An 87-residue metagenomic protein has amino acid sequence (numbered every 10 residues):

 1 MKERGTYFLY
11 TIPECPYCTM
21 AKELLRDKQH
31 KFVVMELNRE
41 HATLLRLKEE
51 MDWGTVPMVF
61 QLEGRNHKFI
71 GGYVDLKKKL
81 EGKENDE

Functional and structural regions predicted by a protein language model:
M1-V33: Local sequence-structure signature of Cys/Sec-based thiol-disulfide redox active-site neighborhoods
P16, N38, K77: Nucleotide phosphate-binding site architecture
C18, H41, I70: Loop/helix-junction capping segments adjacent to catalytic residues or to phosphate/diphosphate-binding pockets
T19, E23, L45, K78: Alpha-helical elements of the RecA-like P-loop NTPase motor core of helicases
E23, E49, G71, D75: Catalytic phosphate/metal-binding cores of nucleic-acid and nucleotide-processing enzymes, i.e., regions that mediate
E36-G54, L80-D86: Thioredoxin-like thiol-disulfide oxidoreductase module
M51-W53, P57-F60, D75: Long, continuous compositionally biased terminal/linker segments
Q61-E87: Non-catalytic, surface beta->alpha helical segment in thiol-disulfide oxidoreductase systems
